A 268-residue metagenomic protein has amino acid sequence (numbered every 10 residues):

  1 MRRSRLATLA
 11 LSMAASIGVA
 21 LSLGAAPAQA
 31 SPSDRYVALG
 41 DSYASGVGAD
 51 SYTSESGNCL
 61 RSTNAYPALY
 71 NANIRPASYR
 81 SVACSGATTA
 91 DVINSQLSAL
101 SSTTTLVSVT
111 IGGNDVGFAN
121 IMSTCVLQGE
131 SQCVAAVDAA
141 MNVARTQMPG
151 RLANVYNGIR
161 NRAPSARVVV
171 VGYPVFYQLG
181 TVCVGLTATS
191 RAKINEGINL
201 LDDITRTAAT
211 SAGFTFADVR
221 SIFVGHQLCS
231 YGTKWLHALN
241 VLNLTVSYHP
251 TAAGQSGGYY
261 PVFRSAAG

Functional and structural regions predicted by a protein language model:
M1-A30: Secretory targeting and sorting signals
A26-V37, V92-V109, A153-S165, F263-A267: Short amphipathic alpha-helices and their capping/turn segments at secondary-structure boundaries
A30-A83: Serine-esterase "nucleophile elbow" of acetyl-processing enzymes
R35-G40, A44-G46, S78-A83, T105-T110 (+3 more regions): Structural recognition of the beta-strand scaffold that forms the well-ordered cores of secreted hydrolase catalytic
V47, D91-A144: Oxyanion-hole/transition-state-stabilizing segment in secreted/luminal serine hydrolases and related acyltransferases
S51-Y52, A119-S131, C183, L228-L239: Short, flexible, mixed-charge acidic loops at enzyme active sites
L69-A77, G150-R167, L200-A217: A structural motif corresponding to the C-terminal end of an alpha-helix and its immediate exit/capping segment
P174-G268: Catalytic His-Asp segment of secreted/periplasmic serine-dependent ester chemistry enzymes
